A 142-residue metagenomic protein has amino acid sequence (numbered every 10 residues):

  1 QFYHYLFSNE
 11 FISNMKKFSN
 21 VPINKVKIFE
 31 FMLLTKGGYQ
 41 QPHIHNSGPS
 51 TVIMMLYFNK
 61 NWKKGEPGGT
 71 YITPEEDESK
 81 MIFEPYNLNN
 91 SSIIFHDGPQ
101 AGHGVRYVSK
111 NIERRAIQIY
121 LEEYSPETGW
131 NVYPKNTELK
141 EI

Functional and structural regions predicted by a protein language model:
Q1-I28: Signature of the catalytic double-stranded beta-helix
M32, G37-G38, H45-S50, F58-I142: Catalytic core of Fe(II)/2-oxoglutarate
